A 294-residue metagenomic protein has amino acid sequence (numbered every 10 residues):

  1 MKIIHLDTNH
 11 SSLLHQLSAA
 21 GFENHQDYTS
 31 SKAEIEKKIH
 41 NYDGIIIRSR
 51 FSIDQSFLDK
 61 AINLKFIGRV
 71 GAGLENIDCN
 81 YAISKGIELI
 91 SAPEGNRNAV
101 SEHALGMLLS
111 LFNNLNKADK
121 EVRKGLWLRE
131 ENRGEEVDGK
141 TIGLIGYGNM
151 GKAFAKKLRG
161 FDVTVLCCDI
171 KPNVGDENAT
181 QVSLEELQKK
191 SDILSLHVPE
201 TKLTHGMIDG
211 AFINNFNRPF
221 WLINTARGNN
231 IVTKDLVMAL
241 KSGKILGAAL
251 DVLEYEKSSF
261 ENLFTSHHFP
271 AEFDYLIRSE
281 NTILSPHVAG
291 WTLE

Functional and structural regions predicted by a protein language model:
M1, E130-R218: Rossmann-like dinucleotide/phosphate-binding beta-alpha-beta segment
M1-I90, L187-K189, D209-A211: An N-terminal-biased, well-structured beta-alpha scaffold segment characteristic of Rossmann-like dinucleotide-binding
F22, I87, A179, I245 (+1 more regions): Short, conserved active-site loop motifs that form the nucleotide-linked donor/cofactor pocket
D43-G44, F66, I193, W221 (+2 more regions): Short, Asp-centered acidic motifs that coordinate Mg2+ and/or phosphate in catalytic or ligand-binding sites
R50, D192, H197-E200, A226-R227 (+1 more regions): Short glycine-/small-residue-rich Rossmann-like dinucleotide-binding loops
S52, G73-N76, S91, G95-N96 (+3 more regions): Residue-level detector of alpha-helix initiation sites
K85, P93-T141, A153-K156, G160: Phosphate-binding beta-alpha-beta segment of Rossmann-like dinucleotide-binding domains, i.e., the NAD(P)
P219-L222, R227-E294: Rossmann-like dinucleotide-binding domain for NAD(H)/NADP(H)
